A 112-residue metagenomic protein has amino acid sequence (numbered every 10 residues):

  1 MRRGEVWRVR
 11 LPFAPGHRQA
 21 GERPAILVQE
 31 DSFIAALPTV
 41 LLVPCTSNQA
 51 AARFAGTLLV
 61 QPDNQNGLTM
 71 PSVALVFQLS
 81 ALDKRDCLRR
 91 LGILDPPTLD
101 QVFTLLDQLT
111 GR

Functional and structural regions predicted by a protein language model:
M1-R112: Conserved functional hotspots at enzyme active or ligand-binding sites that engage polyanionic ligands
